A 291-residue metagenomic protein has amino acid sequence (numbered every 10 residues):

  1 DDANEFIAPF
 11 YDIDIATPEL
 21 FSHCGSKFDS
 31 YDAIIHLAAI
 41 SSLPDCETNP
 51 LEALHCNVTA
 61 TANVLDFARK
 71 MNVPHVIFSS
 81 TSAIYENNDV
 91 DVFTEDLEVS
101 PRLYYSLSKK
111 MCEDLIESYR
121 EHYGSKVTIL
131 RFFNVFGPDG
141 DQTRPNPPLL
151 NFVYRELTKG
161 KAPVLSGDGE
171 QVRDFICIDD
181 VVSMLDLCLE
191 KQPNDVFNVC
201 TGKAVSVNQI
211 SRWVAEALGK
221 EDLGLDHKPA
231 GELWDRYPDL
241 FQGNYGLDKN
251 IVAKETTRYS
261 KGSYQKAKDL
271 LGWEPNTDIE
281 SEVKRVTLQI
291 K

Functional and structural regions predicted by a protein language model:
N4-P18: Rossmann-fold cofactor-recognition segment
F10, A53-L54, A68, V76: A hydrophobic alpha-helix adjacent to the NAD(P)-binding/active-site core of NAD(P)-dependent oxidoreductases, strongly
I15-C56: NAD(P)H-binding glycine-rich loop region in Rossmannoid oxidoreductase-like domains and their noncatalytic homologs
E19, V58-D66, D179-V182, D186: Conserved active-site region of classical short-chain dehydrogenase/reductase
I34-A38, V76-S82, L130-F132: SDR active-site strand-loop-helix element
T48-L51, H55-N63, K70, I84-I129 (+2 more regions): Catalytic helix-loop patch of NAD(P)-dependent Rossmann-fold dehydrogenases
T61-A62, K110-E117, L150-Y154, S183 (+1 more regions): Conserved active-site helix of classical SDR/Rossmann-fold NAD(P)-dependent CH-OH oxidoreductases
T158-K291: C-terminal substrate-binding subdomain of Rossmann-fold SDR/epimerase-dehydratase oxidoreductases
